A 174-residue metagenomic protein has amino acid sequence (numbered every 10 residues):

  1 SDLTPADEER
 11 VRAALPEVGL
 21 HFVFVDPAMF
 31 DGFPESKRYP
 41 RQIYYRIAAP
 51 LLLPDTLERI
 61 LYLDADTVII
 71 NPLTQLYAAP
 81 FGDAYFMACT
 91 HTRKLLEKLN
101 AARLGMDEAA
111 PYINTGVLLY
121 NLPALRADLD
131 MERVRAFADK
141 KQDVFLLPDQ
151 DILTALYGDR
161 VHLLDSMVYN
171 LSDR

Functional and structural regions predicted by a protein language model:
S1, V23-P27, C89, L164-M167: Conserved beta-strand termini and adjacent loop/short-helix elements that scaffold enzyme active sites in alpha/beta
D2-R10, E97: Short, charged/polar "capping" segments at the starts of alpha-helices and the immediately preceding loops
D7-L53: Active-site-proximal specificity loops/subdomain of glycosyltransferases
F24-A28, Q42-L96, L119-Y120, R126 (+1 more regions): GT-A fold catalytic core of metal-dependent nucleotide-sugar glycosyltransferases, centered on the diacidic
D31-E35, L95-N100, D173: Short, charged, surface-exposed secondary-structure boundary motifs
S36-P40, L95-L96, K140-K141: Short, flexible loop segments at the rims of nucleotide/cofactor-binding pockets, characterized by
S36-R38, A102-E108: Short, P/G- and charge-enriched loop/turn segments at secondary-structure junctions
H91-K94, A110-R174: Catalytic core and acceptor-binding pocket of nucleotide-sugar-dependent glycosyltransferases
